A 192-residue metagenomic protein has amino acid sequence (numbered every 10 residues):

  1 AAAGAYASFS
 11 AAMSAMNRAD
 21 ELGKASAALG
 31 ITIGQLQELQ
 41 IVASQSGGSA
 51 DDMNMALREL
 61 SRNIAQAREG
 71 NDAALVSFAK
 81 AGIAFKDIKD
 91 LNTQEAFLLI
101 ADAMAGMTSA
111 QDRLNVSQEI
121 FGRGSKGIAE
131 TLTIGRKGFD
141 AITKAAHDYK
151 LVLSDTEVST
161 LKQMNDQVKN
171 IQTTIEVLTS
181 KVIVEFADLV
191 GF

Functional and structural regions predicted by a protein language model:
A1-G34, E38-M55, E59-D102, G106-S109 (+1 more regions): Low-complexity, glycine/alanine/serine/threonine- and acidic/polar-rich repeat/linker tracts characteristic of secreted
